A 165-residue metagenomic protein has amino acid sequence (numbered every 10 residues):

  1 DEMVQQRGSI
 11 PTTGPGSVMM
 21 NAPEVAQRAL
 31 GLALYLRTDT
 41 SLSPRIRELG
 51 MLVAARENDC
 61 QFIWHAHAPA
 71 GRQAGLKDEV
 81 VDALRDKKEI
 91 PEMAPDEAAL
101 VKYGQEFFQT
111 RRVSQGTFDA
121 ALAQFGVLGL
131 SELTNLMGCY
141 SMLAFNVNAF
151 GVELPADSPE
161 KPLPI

Functional and structural regions predicted by a protein language model:
D1-I165: Hydrophobic alpha-helical segments
